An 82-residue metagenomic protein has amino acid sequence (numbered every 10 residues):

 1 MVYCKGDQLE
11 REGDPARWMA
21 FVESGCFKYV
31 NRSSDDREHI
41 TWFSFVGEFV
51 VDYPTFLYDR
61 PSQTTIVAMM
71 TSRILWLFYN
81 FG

Functional and structural regions predicted by a protein language model:
M1-A20, S24: Regulatory nucleotide-sensing modules
Q8, C26-N31, F49, R73-I74: Short beta-strand segments in beta-sandwich/barrel cores
D14, R32-S34, T55, Y79-N80: Surface loops and adjacent helix of pleckstrin homology
W18, K28, I40: Conserved beta-strand and immediately adjacent loop positions that scaffold enzyme active sites
S34-I40: Short alpha-helix-to-loop micro-motif enriched in aromatics/charged/Gly
I40-G82: Cyclic-nucleotide recognition modules
